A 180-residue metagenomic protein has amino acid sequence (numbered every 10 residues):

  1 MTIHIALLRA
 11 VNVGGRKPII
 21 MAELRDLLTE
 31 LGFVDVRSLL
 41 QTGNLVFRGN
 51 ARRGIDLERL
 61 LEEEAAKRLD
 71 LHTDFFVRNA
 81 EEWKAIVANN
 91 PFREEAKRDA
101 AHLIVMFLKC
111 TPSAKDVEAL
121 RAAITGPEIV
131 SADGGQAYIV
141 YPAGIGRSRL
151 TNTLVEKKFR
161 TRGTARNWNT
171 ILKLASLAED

Functional and structural regions predicted by a protein language model:
T2-T42, V46-D180: Surface-exposed, charge/polar-rich loops and edge strands
